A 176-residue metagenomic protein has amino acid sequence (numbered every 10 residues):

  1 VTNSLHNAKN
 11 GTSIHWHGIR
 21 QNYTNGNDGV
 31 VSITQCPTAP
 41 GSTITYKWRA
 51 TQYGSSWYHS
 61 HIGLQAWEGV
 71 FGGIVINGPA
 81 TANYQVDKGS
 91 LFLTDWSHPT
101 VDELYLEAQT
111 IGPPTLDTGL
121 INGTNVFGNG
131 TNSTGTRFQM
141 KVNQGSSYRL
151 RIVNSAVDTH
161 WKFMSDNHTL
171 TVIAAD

Functional and structural regions predicted by a protein language model:
V1-T81, T159-D176: Histidine- and aromatic-enriched segments that form or immediately flank copper-ligand environments
Y23-S32, C36-A39, L106-D176: Histidine- and aromatic-rich segments of cupredoxin/plastocyanin-like copper-binding domains
S42-I44, D87, S146: Residues at beta-strand starts and edge strands
A50, G78, F92-D95, N154: Short, structured patches in soluble enzyme cores that scaffold and shape functional sites
E68, N83-Q85, P113: A short, structural micro-pattern
G78-S90: Low-complexity, Pro/Ser/Thr- and charge-rich linker/hinge segments at domain boundaries
D87-T110: Compositionally biased low-complexity segments at domain edges in trafficked proteins and select soluble regulators
